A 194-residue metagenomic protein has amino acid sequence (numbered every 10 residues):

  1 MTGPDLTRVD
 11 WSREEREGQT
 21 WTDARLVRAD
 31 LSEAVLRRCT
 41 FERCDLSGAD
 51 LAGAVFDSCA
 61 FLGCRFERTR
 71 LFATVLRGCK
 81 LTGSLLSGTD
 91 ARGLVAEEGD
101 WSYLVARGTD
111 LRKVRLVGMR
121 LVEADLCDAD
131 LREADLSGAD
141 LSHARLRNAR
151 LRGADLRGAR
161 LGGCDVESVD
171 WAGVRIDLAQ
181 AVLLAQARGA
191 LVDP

Functional and structural regions predicted by a protein language model:
M1-P194: Tandem repeat scaffolds
